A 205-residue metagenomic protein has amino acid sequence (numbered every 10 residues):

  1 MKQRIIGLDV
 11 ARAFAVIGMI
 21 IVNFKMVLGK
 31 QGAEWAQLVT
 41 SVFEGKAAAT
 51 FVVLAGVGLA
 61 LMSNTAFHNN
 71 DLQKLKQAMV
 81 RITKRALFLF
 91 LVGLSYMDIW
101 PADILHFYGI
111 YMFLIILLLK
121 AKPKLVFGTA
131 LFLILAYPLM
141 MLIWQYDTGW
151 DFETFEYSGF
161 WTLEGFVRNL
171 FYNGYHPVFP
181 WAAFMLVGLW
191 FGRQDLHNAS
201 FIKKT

Functional and structural regions predicted by a protein language model:
M1-T205: Alpha-helical transmembrane segments and their immediate juxtamembrane cytosolic regions
